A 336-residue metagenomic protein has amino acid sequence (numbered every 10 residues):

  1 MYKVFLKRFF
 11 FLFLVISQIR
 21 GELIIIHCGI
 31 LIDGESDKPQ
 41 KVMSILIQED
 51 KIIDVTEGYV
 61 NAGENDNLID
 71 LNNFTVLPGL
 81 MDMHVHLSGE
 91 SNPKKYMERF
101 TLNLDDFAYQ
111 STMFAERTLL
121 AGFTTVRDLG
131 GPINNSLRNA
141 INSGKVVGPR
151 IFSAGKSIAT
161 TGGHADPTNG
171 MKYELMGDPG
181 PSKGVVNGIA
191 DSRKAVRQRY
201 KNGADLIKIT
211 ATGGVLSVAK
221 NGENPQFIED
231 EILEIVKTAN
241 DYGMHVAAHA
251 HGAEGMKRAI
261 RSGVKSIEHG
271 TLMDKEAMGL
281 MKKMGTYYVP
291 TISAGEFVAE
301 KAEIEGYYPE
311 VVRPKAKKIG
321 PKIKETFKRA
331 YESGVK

Functional and structural regions predicted by a protein language model:
F5-S17: Sec-dependent N-terminal signal peptides
I24-I25, L31, E35-L77: Histidine-rich, glycine-flanked metal-binding segment
G29, I45, D50, N73 (+9 more regions): Divalent metal-coordination and catalytic microenvironments
F74-S143, T161-T168, D230, E254 (+1 more regions): Metal-associated gating/positioning segment near the N- to mid-region
Q110-L137, G148-S157, A204-S217, H245 (+3 more regions): Divalent metal-dependent hydrolysis catalytic cores, especially in the metallo-beta-lactamase
N135, N142-R258, M273: Histidine/acidic-residue-rich, glycine-tolerant segments that coordinate divalent metal ions
T161, T210-E325, E332-K336: Active-site core of metal-dependent hydrolases
